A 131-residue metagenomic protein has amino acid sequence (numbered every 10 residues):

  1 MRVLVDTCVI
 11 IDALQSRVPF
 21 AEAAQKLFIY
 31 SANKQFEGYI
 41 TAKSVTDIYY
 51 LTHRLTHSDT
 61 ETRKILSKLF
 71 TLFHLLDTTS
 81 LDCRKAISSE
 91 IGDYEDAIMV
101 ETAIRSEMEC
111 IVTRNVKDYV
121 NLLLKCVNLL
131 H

Functional and structural regions predicted by a protein language model:
M1-I40, R54-T60, N121, L130: Short, well-structured N-terminal submotif of metal-dependent ribonuclease cores
R2, L72, V100-H131: Acidic, PIN/NYN-like endoribonuclease modules and their adjacent C-terminal/linker elements
V9, S44, D82, I98-M99 (+1 more regions): Alpha-helix capping/helix-boundary segments
V9-I10, D47-L51, K85: A general alpha-helix detector
S16, K43-S44, K64-E90: Acidic catalytic patch
Q25, Y49-H74: Active-site-proximal, substrate-binding regions of enzyme catalytic domains and RNA-binding/basic surfaces
V45-T46, R105: Alpha-helix N-cap/helix-start and coil->helix boundary motif
